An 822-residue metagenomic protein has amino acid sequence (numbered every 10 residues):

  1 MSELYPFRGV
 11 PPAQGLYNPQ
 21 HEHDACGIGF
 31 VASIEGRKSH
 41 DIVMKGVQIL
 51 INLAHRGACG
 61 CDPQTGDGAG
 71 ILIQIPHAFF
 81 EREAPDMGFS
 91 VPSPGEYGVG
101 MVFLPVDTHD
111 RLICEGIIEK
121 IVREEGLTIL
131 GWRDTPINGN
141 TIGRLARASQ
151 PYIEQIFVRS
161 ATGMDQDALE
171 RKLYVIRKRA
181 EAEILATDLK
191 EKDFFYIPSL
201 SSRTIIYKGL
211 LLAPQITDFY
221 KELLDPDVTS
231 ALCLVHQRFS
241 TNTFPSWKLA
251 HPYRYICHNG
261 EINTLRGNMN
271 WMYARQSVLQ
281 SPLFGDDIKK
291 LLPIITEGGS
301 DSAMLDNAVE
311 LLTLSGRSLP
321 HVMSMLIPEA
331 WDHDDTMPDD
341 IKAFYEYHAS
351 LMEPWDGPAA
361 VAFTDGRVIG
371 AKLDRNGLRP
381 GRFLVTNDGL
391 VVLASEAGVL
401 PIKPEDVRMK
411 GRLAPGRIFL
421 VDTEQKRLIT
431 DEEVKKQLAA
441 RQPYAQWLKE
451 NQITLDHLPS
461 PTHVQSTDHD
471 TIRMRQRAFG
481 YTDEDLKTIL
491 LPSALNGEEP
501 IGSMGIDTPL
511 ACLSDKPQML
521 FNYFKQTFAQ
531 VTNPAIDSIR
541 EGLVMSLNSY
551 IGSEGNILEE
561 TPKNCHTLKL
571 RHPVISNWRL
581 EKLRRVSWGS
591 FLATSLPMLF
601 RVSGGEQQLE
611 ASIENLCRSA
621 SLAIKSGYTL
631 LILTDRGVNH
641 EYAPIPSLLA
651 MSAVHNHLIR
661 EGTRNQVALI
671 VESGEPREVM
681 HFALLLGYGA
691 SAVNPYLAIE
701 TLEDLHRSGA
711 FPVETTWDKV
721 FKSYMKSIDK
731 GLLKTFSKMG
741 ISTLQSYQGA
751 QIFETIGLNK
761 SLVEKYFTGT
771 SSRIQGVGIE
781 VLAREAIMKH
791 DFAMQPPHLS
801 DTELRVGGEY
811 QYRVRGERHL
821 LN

Functional and structural regions predicted by a protein language model:
S2, G60-A231, V235-Q237, T241 (+3 more regions): Extended, highly charged
S2-G9, G29, T128, R144 (+10 more regions): Long, low-complexity, charge-dense
S2-S39, E183-P198, R203, K208 (+16 more regions): Glycine-rich phosphate/ribose-binding loops and adjacent secondary-structure elements that form binding surfaces
P6-V106, D110-G116, F479-I536: N-terminal amphipathic, basic-rich helices that act as targeting or association modules
K45-I49, L249-G298, L373-I418, L428-D456: Extended active-site and interfacial segments that coordinate phosphate-rich ligands in large catalytic machineries
A58-G60, I206, L224, V368 (+2 more regions): Anionic-ligand anchoring segments at beta-strand to alpha-helix junctions in alpha/beta enzyme folds, i.e., glycine
G66, F79, I295, L312-A359 (+8 more regions): Flexible, glycine-rich loop/tail regions that form catalytic "lids" or insertion modules at the edges of active sites
I71-H77, G139-N140, R144, D456 (+2 more regions): Short, conserved secondary-structure transition motifs
